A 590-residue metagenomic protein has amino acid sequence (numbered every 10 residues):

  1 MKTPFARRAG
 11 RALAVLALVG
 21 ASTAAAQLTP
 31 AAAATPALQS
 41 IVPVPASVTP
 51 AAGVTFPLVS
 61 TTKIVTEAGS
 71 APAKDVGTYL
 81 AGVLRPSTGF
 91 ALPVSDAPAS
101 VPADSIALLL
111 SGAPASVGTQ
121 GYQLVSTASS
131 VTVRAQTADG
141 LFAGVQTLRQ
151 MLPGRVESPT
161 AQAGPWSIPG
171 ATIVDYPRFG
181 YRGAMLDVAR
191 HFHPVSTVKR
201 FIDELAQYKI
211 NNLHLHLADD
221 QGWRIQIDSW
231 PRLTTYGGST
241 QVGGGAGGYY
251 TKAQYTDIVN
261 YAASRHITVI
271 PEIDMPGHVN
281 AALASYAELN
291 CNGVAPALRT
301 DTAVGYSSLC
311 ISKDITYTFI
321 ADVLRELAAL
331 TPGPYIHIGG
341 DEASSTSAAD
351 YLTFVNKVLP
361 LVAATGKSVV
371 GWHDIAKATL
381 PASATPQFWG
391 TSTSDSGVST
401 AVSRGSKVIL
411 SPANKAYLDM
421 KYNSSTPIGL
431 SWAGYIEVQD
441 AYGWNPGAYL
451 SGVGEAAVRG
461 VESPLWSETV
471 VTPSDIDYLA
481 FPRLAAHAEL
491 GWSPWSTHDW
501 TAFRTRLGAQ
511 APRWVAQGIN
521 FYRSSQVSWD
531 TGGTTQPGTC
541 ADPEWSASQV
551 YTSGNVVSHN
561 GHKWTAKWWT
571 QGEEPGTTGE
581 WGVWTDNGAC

Functional and structural regions predicted by a protein language model:
M1-A34: Secretory targeting and sorting signals
A34-F179, D475, G491-A502, G508-Q517 (+1 more regions): Contiguous, structured surface segment used for ligand recognition
I64, T137, A184, L205 (+6 more regions): Conserved, mostly hydrophobic/aromatic
G89, P381, G390-P537: Flexible, acidic glycine-rich loops studded with aromatic residues
V117-Y306, I315-Y317, R325-A328, P332-Y335: Feature activates predominantly on carbohydrate-active enzymes
R182-L186, L213-L215, V269-I273, I336-I338 (+4 more regions): Hydrophobic faces of well-ordered beta-strands that scaffold small-molecule active sites in alpha/beta enzyme cores
A282, Y286-S406: Active-site neighborhood of glycoside hydrolase catalytic domains
D530-C590: Tryptophan-rich substrate-binding surfaces of secreted polymer-degrading and adhesive proteins
